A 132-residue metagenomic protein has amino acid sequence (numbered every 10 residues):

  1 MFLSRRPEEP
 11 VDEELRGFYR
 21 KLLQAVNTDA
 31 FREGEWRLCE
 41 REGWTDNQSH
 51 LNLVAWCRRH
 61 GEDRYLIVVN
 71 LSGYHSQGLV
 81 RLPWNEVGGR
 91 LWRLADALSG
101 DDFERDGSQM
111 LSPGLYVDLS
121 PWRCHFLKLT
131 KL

Functional and structural regions predicted by a protein language model:
M1-L132: Carbohydrate-interacting/catalytic domains
